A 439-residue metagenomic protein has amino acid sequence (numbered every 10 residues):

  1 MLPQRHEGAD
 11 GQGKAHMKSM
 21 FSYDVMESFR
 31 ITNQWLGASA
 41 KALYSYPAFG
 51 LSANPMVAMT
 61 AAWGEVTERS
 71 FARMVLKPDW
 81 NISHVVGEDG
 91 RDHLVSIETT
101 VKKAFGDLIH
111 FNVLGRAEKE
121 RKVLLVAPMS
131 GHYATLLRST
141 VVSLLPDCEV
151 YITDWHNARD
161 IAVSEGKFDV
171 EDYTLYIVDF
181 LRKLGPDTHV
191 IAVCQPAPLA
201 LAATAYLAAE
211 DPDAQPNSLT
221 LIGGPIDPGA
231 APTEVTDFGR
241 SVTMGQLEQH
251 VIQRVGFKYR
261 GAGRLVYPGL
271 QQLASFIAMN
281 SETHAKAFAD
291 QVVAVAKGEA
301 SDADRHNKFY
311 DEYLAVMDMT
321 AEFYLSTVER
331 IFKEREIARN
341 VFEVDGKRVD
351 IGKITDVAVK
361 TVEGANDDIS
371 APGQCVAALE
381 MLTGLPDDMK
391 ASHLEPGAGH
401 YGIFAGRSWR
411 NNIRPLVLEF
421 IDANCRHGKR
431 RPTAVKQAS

Functional and structural regions predicted by a protein language model:
G13-M59, W63, P186, A203-E322: Alpha/beta-hydrolase-fold enzymes
V86, H93-R159: Short, surface-exposed "cap/lid" segments of acyl-processing enzymes
D160-A162, D172-H189, L201: Conserved acidic catalytic loop of the alpha/beta-hydrolase fold
A192-A200: Gly/Ala-rich beta-loop-alpha elbow adjacent to hydrolase catalytic centers
T361-E363, D367: Short beta-strand/loop motif that positions the catalytic acidic residue of the alpha/beta-hydrolase fold
D368-Q374: Conserved alpha/beta-hydrolase "acid-adjacent" motif
L382-H400: Catalytic histidine neighborhood in serine/cysteine hydrolases with alpha/beta-hydrolase-type architecture
G397-N411: Catalytic histidine-centered segment of alpha/beta-hydrolase-like enzymes
